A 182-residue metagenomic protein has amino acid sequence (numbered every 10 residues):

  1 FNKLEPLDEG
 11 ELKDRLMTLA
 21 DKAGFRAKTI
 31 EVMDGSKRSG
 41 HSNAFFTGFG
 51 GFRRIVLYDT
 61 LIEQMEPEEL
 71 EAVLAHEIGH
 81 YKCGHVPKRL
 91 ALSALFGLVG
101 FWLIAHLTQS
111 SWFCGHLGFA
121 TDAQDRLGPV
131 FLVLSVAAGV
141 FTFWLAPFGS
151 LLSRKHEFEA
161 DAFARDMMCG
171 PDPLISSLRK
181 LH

Functional and structural regions predicted by a protein language model:
F1-D125, G139-H182: Polar-ligand-bearing catalytic/cofactor-coordination segments of membrane-embedded or membrane-tethered inner-membrane
